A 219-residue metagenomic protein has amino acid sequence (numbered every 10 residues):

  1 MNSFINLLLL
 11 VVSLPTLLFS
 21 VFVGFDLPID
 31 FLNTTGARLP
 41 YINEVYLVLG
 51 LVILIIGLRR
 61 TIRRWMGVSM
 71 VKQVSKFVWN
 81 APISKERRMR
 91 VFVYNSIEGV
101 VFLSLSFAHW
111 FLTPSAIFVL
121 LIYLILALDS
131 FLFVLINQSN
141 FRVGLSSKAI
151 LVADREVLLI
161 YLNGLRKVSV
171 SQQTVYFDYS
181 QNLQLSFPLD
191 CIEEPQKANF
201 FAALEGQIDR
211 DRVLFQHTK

Functional and structural regions predicted by a protein language model:
M1-N140, K219: Eukaryotic intrinsically disordered, low-complexity regulatory linkers and tails enriched in Ser/Thr/Pro
V78, P82, V170, L185-P188 (+2 more regions): Solvent-exposed, non-transmembrane amphipathic alpha-helical segments
W79-A81, V152, V175-D178: Generic recognition of long tandem-repeat/solenoid scaffolds
F92-I97, V157-I192: Acidic, Ser/Thr-rich low-complexity segments on the non-lumenal side of membrane proteins
W110-L121, N182, E193-Q196, R210-D211: Alpha-helix capping and helix-coil boundary motifs
L121, L128, V143-S146, D178 (+1 more regions): A generic structural signal for ordered alpha-helices
L126-L159, R166-K167: Conserved beta-hairpin
L189-K219: A membrane-cytosol interface segment of integral membrane proteins
